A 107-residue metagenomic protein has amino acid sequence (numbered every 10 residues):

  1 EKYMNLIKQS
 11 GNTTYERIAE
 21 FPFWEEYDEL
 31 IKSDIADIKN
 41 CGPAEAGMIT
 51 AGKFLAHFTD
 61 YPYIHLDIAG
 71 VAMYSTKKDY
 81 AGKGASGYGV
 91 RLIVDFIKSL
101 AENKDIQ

Functional and structural regions predicted by a protein language model:
E1-Q107: A generic structural signal for tightly packed, nonpolar segments enriched in small/aliphatic residues
